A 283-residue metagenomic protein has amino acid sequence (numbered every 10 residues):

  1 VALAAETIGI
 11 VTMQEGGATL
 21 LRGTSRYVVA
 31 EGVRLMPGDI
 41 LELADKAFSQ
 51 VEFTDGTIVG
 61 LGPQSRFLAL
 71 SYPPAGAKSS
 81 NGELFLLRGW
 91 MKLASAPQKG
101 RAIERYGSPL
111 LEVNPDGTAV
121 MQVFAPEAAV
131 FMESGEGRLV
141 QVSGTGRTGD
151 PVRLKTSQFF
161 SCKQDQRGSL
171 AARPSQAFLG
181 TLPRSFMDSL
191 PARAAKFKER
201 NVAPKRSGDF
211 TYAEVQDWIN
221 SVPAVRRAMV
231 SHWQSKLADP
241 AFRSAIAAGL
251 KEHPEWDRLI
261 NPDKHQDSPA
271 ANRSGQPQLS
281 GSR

Functional and structural regions predicted by a protein language model:
A2-L250, E255-W256: Flexible, surface-exposed loop/linker segments and immediately adjacent secondary-structure boundaries
H253-R283: Short, low-complexity, Pro/Ser/Thr/Gly-rich segments in the mature regions of secreted, periplasmic
